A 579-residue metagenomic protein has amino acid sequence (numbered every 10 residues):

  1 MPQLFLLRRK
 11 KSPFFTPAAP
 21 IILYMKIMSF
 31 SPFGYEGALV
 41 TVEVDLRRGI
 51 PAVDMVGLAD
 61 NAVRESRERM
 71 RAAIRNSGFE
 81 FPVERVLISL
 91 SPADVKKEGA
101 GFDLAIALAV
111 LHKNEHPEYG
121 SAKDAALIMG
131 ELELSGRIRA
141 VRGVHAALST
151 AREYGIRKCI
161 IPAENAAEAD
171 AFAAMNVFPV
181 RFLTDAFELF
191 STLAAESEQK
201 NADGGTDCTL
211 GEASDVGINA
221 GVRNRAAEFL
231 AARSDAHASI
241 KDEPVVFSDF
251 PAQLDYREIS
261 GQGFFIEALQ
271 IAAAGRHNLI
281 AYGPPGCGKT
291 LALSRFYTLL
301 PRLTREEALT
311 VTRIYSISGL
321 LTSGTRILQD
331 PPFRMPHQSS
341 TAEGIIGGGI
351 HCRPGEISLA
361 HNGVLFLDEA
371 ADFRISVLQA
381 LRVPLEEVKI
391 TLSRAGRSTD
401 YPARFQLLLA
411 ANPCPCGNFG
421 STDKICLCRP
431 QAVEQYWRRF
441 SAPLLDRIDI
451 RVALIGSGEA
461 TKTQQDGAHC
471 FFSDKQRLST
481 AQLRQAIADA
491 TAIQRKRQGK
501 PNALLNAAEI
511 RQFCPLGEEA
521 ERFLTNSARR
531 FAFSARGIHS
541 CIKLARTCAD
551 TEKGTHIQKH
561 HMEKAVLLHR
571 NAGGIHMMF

Functional and structural regions predicted by a protein language model:
L4: Cationic, low-complexity basic patches in intrinsically disordered or flexible, solvent-exposed regions
K10-S12, K200-N201: Polybasic, lysine-rich low-complexity intrinsically disordered segments
P17-L279, C287, H556-F579: Peripheral, non-AAA+ core regions of ATP-driven protein-machinery
A62-R67, P82, S89-G99, H351-C352 (+1 more regions): Basic, amphipathic alpha-helical bundle interface domains used for macromolecular binding and assembly
N224-I271, E306-I357: P-loop NTPase nucleotide-binding/switch module
A281-L320: Walker A/P-loop
D368-E369: Walker B catalytic acidic pair
